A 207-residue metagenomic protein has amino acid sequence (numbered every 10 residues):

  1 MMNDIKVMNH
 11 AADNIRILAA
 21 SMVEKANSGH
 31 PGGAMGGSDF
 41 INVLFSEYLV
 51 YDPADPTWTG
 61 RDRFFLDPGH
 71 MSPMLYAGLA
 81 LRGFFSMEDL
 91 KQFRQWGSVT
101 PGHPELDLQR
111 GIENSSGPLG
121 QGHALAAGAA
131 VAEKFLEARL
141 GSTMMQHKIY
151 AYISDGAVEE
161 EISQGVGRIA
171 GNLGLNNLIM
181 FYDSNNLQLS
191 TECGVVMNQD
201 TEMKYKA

Functional and structural regions predicted by a protein language model:
M1-I17: Generic start-of-chain signal for non-secretory N-termini
I5, N9, H30, F65-P68 (+3 more regions): Hydrophobic alpha-helical scaffolding
A11, I15, G33-G37, M71: Hydrophobic (often cysteine-bearing) scaffold residues that line and stabilize catalytic clefts of nucleotide/cofactor
A12-S28, D183-S184: N-terminal capping segment at the start of a domain
G36-L173: Cofactor-binding active-site loop characterized by glycine-rich and histidine/acidic residues
F65-D67, N177-S184: Short internal beta-strands
A138-M145, N186, C193-A207: Conserved thiamine diphosphate
L173-N176, A207: Short, solvent-exposed loop/turn segments at the edges of secondary structure
